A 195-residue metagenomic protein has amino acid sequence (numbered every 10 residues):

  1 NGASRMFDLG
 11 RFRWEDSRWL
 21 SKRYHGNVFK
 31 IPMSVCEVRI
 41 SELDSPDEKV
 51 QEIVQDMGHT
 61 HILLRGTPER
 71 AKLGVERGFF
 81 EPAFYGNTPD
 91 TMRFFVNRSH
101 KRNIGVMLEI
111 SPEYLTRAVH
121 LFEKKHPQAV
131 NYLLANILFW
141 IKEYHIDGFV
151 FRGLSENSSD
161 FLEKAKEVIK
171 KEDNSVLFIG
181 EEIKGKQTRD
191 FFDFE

Functional and structural regions predicted by a protein language model:
N1-M33: The feature marks proteins involved in alpha-glucan
N27-P32, Q55-M57, H100-K101, K171: Extracellular/periplasmic catalytic domains that process cell-envelope and extracellular macromolecules
S34-V38, I62-L64, V106-L108, F149 (+1 more regions): Hydrophobic faces of well-ordered beta-strands that scaffold small-molecule active sites in alpha/beta enzyme cores
C36-S45, V75-P89, T116-N131, I146-E156: The substrate-binding groove and active-site-proximal loops of carbohydrate-active enzymes, especially glycoside
S45, Q51-V54, L115-V119, D160 (+2 more regions): Glycan-processing catalytic domains of CAZymes
E52-D90: Aromatic-lined carbohydrate-binding/catalytic grooves of carbohydrate-active enzymes
P68-R70, I110-A118: Aromatic-lined carbohydrate-binding surfaces of glycoside hydrolases
R93-I104, N136-L138, K142, V150-E195: Active-site-proximal helices and loops of the catalytic beta/alpha 8
